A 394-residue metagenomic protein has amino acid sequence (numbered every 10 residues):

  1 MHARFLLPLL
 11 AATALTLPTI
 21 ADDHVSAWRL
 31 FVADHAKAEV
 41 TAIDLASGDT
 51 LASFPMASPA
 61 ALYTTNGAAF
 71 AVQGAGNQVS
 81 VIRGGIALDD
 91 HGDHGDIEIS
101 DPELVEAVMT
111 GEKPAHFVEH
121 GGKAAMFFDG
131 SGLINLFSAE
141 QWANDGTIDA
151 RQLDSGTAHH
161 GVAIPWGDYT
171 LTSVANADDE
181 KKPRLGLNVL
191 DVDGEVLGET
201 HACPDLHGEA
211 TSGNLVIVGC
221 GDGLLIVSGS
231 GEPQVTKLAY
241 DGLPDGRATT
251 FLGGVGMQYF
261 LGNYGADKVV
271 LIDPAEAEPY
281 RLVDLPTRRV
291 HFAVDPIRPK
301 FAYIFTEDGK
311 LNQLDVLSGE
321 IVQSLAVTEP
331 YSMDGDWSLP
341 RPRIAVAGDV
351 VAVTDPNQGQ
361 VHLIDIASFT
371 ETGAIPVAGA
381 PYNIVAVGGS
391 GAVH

Functional and structural regions predicted by a protein language model:
R4, A11, L17-H394: Predominantly soluble domains enriched in secretory-pathway, periplasmic, or organellar proteins
